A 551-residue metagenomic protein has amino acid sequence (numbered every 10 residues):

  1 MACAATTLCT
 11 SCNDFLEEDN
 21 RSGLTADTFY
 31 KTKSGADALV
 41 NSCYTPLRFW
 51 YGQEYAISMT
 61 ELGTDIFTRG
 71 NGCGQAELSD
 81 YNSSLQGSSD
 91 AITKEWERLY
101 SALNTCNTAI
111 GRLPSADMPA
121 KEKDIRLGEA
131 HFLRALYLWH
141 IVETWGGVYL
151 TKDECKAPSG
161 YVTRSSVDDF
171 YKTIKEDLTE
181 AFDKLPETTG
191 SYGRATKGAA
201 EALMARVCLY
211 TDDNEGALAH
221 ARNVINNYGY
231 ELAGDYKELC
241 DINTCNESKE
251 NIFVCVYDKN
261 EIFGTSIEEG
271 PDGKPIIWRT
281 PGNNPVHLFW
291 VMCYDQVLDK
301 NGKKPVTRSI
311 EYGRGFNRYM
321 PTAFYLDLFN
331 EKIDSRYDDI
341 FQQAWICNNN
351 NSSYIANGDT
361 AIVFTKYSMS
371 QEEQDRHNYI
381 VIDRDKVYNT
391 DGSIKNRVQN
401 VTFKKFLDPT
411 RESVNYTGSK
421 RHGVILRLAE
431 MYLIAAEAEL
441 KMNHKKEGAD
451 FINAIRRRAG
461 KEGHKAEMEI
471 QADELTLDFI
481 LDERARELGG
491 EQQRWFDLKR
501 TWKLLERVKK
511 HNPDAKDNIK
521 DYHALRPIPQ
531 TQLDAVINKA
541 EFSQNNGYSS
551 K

Functional and structural regions predicted by a protein language model:
L8-S11: C-terminal motif of bacterial Sec signal peptides marking the signal peptidase cleavage site
N13-G70, E201-R376: An aromatic- and glycine-enriched ligand-binding surface/loop that stacks and positions planar moieties
F15, A56, T68, C73 (+6 more regions): Long, intrinsically disordered, low-complexity segments
T32-Y51, N71-W145, Y161, S165-D169 (+2 more regions): Conserved, well-structured interaction surfaces
S335-R457: C-terminal substrate/ligand-recognition segments
